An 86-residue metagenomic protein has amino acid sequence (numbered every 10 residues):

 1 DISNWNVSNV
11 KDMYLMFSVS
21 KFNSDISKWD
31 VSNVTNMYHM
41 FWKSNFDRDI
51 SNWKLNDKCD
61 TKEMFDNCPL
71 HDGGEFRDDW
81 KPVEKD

Functional and structural regions predicted by a protein language model:
D1-D86: Negatively charged
